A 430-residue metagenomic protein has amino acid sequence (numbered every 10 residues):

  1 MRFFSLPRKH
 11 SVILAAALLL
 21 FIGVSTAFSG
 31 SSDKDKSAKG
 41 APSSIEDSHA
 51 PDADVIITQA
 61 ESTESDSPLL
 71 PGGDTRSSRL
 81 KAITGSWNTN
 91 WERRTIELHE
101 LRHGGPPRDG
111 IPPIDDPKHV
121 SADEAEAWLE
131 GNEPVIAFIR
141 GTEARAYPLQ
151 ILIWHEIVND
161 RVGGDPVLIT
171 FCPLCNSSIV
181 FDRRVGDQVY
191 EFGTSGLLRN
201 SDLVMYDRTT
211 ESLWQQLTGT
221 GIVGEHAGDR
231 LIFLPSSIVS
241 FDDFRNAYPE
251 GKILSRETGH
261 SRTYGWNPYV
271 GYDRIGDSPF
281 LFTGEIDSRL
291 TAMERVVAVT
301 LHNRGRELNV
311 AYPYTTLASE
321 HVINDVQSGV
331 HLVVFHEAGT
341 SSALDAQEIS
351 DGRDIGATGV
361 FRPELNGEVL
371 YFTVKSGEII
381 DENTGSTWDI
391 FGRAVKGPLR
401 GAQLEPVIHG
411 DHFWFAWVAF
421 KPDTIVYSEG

Functional and structural regions predicted by a protein language model:
M1-K34: Sec-dependent N-terminal signal peptides
K34-G430: Mid-to-C-terminal functional-domain signal that highlights helix-capping/loop sites within ligand-binding modules
